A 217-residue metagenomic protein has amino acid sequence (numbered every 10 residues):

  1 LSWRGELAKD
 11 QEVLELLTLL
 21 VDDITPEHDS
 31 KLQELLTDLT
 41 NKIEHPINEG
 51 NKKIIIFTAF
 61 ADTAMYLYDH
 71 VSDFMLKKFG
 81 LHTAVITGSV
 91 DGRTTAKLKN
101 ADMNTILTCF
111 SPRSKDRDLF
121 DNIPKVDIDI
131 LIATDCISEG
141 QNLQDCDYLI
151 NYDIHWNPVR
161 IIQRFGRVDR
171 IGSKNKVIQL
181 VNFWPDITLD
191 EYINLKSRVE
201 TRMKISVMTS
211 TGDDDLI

Functional and structural regions predicted by a protein language model:
L1-V126: Conserved Helicase C-terminal RecA-like lobe
G5-E12, K78-H82, I171-V177, T209-I217: Short, compositionally biased low-complexity segments
S30, E34, A59-D62, Y66 (+4 more regions): Generic recognition of stable, solvent-exposed alpha-helical segments in well-folded globular domains
N41, D62-A64, L149, R170 (+1 more regions): A very general structural signal that marks isolated residues within well-ordered alpha-helical segments
S72, L76-D190: Conserved RecA-like P-loop NTPase helicase motor core
N175-I217: C-terminal accessory region of SF2 helicases/translocases
